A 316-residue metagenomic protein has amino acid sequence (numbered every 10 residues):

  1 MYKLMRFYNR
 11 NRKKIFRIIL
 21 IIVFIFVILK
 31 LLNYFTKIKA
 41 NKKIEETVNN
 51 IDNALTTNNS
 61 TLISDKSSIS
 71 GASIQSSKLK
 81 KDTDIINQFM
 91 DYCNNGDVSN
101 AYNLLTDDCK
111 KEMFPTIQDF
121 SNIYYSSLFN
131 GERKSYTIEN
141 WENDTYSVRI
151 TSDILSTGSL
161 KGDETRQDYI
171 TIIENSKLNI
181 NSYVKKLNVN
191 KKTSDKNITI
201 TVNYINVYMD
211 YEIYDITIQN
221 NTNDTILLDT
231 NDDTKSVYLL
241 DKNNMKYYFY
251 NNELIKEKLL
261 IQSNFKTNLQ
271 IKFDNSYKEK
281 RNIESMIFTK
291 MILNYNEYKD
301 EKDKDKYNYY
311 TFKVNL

Functional and structural regions predicted by a protein language model:
M1-I15: N-terminal Lys/Arg-rich, disordered targeting/topogenic segments
N11-I15, F26, K30, N41 (+3 more regions): Exposed beta-sheet edge and beta->alpha loop/turn motif
Y34-D91, N95: Short, low-complexity N-terminal intrinsically disordered segments enriched in polar/charged residues
D84, V98-S147, S236-L239, N243-F249: Short solvent-exposed beta->alpha transition segments
F89, N100-Y102, I216: Hydrophobic pocket/interface hotspot
R133-S135, I198-Y204, N252-E257: Short structured motifs
T217-N223: Asparagine-centered strand-capping/turn motif at beta-strand->loop junctions
D224-D233, F249-Y250, I283: Short, hydrophobic/aromatic beta-strand segments
